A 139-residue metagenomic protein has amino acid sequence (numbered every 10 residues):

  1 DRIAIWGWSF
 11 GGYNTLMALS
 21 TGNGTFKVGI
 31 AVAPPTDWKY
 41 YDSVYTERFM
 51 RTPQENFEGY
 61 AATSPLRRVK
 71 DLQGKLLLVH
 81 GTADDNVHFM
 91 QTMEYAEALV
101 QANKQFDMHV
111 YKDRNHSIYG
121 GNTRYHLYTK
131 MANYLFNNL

Functional and structural regions predicted by a protein language model:
D1-L139: Active-site-proximal cap/loop segments of hydrolase catalytic domains
